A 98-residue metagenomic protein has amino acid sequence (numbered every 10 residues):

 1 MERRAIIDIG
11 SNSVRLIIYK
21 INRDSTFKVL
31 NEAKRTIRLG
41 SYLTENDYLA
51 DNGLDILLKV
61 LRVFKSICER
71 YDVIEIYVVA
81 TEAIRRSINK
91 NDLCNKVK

Functional and structural regions predicted by a protein language model:
M1-I9, I17-K98: Nucleotide/phosphate-binding catalytic cleft detector across ATP-hydrolyzing and phosphate-transferring enzymes
